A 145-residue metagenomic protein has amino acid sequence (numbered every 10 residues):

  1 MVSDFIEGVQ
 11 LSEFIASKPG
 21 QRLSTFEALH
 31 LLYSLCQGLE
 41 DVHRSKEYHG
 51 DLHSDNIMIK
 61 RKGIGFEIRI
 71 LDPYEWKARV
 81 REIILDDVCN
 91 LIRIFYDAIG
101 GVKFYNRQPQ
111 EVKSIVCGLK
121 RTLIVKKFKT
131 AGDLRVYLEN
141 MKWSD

Functional and structural regions predicted by a protein language model:
M1-Q10: Conserved short submotifs of the Hanks-type protein kinase catalytic core that shape the nucleotide-binding pocket
L11-R22: AlphaC helix of the protein kinase catalytic domain
F14, K60, A78: Residues that scaffold the ATP/ADP-binding catalytic core of kinase and kinase-like folds
L31-L32: Activation segment signature within eukaryotic-like protein kinase domains
L35-V42: Conserved hydrophobic alpha-helix
H43-K60: Catalytic-loop of the protein kinase fold
F66-Y137: C-lobe/activation-segment region of protein kinase-like
W143-D145: Regulatory extensions flanking the kinase catalytic core
